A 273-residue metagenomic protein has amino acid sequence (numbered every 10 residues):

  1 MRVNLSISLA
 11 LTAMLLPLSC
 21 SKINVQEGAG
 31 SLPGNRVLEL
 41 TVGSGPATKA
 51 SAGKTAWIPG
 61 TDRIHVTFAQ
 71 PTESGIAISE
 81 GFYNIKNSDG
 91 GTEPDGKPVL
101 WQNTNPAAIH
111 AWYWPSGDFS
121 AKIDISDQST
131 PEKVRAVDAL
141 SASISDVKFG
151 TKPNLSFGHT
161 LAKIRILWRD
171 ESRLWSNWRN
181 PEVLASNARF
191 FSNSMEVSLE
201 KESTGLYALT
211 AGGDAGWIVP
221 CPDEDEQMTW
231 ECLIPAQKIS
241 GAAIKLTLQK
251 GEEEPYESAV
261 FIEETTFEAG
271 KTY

Functional and structural regions predicted by a protein language model:
R2-L5, L18-Y273: Sec-type signal peptide cleavage vicinity
S8-P17: Bacterial N-terminal signal peptides
